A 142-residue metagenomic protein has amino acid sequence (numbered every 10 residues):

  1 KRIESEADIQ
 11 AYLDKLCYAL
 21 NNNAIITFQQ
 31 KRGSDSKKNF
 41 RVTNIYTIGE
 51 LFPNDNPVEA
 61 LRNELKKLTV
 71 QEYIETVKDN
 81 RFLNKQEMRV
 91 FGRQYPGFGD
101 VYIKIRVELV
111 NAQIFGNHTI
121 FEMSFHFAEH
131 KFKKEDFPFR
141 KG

Functional and structural regions predicted by a protein language model:
K1-K85: Compact soluble domain cores
N63, L83-N84, P96, F115-H118: A generic structural signal for short, non-catalytic loop/turn and secondary-structure boundary residues
N80-V110: Basic/aromatic recognition patch in beta-strand/loop cores that engages polyanionic ligands
D100-V101, V107-G142: Enriched for short, Lys/Arg-rich terminal
